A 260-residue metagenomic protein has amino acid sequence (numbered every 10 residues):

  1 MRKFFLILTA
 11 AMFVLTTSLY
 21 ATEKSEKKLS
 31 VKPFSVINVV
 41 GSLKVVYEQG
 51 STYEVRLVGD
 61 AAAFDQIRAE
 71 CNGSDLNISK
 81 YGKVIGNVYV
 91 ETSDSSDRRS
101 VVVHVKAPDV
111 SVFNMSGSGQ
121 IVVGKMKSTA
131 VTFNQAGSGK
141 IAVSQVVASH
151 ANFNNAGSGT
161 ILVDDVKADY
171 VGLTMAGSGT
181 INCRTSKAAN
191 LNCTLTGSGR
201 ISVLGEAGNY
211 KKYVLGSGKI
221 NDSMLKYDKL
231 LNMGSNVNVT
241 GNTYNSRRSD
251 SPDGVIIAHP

Functional and structural regions predicted by a protein language model:
M1-I7: Positively charged n-region of N-terminal signal peptides that target proteins for export
T9, L19-S116, Q120-N134, Q145-N154 (+3 more regions): Acidic (Asp/Glu) and glycine-rich low-complexity loops/linkers that are typically intrinsically disordered
L43, G139, G159: Adenine-nucleotide cofactor-binding loop residues
I161-P260: Short, surface-exposed interaction patches in beta-rich subdomains that mediate adhesion/assembly near membranes
